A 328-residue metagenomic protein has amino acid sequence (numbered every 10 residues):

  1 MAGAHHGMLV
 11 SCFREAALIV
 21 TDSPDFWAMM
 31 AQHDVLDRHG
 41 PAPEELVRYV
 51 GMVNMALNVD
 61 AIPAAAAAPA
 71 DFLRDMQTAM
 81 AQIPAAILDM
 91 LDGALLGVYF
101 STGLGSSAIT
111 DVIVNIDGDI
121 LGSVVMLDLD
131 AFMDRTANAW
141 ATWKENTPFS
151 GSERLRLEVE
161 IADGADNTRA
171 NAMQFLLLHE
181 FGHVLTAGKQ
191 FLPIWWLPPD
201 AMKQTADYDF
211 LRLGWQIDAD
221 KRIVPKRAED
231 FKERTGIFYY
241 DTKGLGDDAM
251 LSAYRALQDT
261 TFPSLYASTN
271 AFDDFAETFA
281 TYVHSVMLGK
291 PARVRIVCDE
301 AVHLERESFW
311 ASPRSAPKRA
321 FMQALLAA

Functional and structural regions predicted by a protein language model:
M1-D22: Intrinsically disordered, low-structural-confidence terminal and linker regions
M8, L176, E180, V184 (+2 more regions): Residue-level signal for well-ordered alpha-helical scaffold segments within enzymatic catalytic domains
S23-W27: Sequence termini and other peripheral, non-core segments
A28-A70, D259, A301-H303: Acidic/histidine-rich, surface-exposed loop or edge segments in extracytoplasmic proteins
R38-P43, I237-A328: Pan-zinc metallopeptidase signature
D60, A64, L157-N171, K243-D259: Intrinsically disordered, low-complexity acidic Ser/Thr-rich regulatory segments
A65-T235: Acidic/His-rich structured neighborhood in mature extracellular/periplasmic domains
